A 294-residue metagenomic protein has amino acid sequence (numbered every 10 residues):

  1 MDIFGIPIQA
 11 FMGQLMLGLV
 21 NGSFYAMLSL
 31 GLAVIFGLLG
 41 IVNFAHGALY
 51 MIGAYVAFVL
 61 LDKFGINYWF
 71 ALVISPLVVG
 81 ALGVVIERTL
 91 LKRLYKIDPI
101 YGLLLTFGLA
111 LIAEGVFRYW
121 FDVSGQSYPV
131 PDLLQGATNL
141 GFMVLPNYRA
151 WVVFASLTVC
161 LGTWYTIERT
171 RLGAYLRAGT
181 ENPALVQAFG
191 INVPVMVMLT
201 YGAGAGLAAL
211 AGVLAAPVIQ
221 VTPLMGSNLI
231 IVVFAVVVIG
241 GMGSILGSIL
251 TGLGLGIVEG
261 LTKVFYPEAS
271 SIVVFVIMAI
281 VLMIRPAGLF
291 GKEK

Functional and structural regions predicted by a protein language model:
M1-M27, V56, N67-A71, D98-Y101 (+3 more regions): Membrane-interfacial amphipathic/re-entrant helices at transmembrane-helix boundaries
A10, T89, W120, E181-A188 (+2 more regions): Cytosolic-side transmembrane-helix boundaries in multi-pass membrane proteins
A10-L61, T89-K96, Y101, V237-I245: Single transmembrane alpha-helix segments in multi-pass membrane proteins
N21, M143-V221, I245-T251: Helix-loop-helix "hairpin" substructures at the membrane interface of multi-pass membrane proteins
Y25, S29, G65-L77, M198-A208 (+3 more regions): Transmembrane alpha-helical segments in multi-pass inner-membrane proteins
A54, F58, P76-L82, L109-F117 (+5 more regions): Hydrophobic core segments of alpha-helical transmembrane domains in multi-pass membrane transport and ion-translocation
G65-L109, V116, L250-L255, R285-P286: Alpha-helical transmembrane segments within multi-pass membrane transporters and channels
R93-L94, D98-R169, M196, Q220 (+4 more regions): Transmembrane helix-bundle core of multi-pass membrane transporters and related energy-transducing complexes
